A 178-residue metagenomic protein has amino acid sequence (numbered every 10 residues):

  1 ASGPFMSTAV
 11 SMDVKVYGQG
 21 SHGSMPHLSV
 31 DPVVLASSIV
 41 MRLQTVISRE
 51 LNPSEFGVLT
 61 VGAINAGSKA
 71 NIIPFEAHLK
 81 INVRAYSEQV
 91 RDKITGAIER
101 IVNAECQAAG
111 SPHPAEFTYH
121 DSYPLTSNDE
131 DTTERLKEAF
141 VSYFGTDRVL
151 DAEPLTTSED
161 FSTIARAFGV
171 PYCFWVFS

Functional and structural regions predicted by a protein language model:
A1-M41: Fold-level recognition of mixed alpha/beta catalytic cores in primary-metabolism enzymes, strongest
V34-S178: Metal-dependent amide/peptide-bond hydrolase catalytic core, centered on the "pita-bread" metallohydrolase fold
